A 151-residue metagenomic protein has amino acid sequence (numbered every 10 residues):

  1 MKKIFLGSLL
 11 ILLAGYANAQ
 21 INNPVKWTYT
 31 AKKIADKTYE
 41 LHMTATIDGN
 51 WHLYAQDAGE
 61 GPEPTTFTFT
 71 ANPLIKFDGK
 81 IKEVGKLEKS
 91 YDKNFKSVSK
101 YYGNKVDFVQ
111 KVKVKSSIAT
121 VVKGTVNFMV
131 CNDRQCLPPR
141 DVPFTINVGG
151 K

Functional and structural regions predicted by a protein language model:
I4-L13: Sec-dependent N-terminal signal peptides
N18-K151: Extracellular/lumen-exposed scaffold segments
